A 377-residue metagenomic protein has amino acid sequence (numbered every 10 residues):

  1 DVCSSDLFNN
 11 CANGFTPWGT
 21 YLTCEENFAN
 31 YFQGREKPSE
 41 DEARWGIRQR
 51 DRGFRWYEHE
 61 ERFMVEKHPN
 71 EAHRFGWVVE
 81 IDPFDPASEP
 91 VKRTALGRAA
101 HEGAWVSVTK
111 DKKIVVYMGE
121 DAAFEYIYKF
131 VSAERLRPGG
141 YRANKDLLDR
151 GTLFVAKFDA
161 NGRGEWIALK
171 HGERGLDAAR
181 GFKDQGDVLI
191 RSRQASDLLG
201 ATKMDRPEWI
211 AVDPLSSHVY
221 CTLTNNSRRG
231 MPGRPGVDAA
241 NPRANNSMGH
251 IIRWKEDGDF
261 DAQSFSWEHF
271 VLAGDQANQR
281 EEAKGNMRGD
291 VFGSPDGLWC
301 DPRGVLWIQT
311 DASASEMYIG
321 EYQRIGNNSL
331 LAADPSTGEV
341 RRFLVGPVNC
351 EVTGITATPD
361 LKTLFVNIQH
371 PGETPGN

Functional and structural regions predicted by a protein language model:
V2-S4: Short, small-residue-biased leader/transition segments that mark boundaries at the very start of proteins
F15-W18, V108-K112, P214-S216, C300-R303 (+1 more regions): Residue-level detector of Asp-centered blade-edge/turn motifs that repeat once per structural unit in beta-propeller
T20-T23, K113-G119, H218-Y220, V305-Q309 (+1 more regions): Conserved beta-propeller blade signature
A29-E71, Y128, S132-G139, T224-N246 (+2 more regions): Short, conserved, GDST-rich strand-edge loop motifs in beta-rich repeat architectures
E80-A87, K129-N144, R253-S266, D334: Short loop/turn segments immediately following beta-strands, especially the blade-tip and inter-blade linker loops
R93-G103, M204, E208, F270-N286 (+2 more regions): Conserved blade-ending motifs and adjacent loop-strand segments that build the rim/top face of beta-propeller domains
E125-A195, L199-T202, D238-A239, S247-G249 (+5 more regions): Beta-propeller fold recognition
K284-E339: Loop/turn-rich, solvent-exposed surfaces of beta-rich toroidal or solenoidal domains
